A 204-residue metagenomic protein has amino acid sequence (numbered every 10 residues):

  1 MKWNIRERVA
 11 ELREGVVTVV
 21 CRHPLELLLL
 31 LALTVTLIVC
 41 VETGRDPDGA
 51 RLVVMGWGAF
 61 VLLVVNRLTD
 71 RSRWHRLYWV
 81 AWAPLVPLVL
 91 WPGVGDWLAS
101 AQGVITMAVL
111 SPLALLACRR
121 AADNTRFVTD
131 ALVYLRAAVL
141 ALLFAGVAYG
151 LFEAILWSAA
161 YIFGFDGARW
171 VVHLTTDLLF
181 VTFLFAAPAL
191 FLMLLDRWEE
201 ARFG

Functional and structural regions predicted by a protein language model:
M1-S72, W82-V86: N-terminal signal-anchor module of multipass membrane proteins
S72-L77, V89-G204: Membrane-interface helix-loop-helix junctions at boundaries between adjacent transmembrane segments
